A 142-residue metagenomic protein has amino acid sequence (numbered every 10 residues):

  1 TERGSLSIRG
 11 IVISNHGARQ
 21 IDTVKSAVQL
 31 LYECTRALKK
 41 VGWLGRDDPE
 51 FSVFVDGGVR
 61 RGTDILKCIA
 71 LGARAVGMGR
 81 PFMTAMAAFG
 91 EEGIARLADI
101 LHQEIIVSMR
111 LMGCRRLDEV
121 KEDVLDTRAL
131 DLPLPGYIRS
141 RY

Functional and structural regions predicted by a protein language model:
E2-L6, L71: Structural motif
A18-V24, R61, T84: Short, small-residue-enriched loops and turns at beta-alpha junctions that line or gate enzyme active sites
Q29-D56, R60-Y142: Alpha/beta catalytic cores of nucleotide-metabolism and tRNA/nucleoside-modifying enzymes
